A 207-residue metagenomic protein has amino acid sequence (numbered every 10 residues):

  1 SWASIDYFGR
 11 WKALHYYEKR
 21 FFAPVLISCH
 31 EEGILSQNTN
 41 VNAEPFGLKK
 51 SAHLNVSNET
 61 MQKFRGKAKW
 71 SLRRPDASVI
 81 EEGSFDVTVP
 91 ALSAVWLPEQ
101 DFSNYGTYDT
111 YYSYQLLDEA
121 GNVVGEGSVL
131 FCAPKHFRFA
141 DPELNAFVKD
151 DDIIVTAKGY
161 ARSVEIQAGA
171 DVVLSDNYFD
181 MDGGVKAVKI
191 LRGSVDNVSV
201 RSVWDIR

Functional and structural regions predicted by a protein language model:
S1-S175, M181-L191, N197: Carbohydrate-binding surfaces of carbohydrate-active enzymes
V195-R207: Generic C-terminus detector
